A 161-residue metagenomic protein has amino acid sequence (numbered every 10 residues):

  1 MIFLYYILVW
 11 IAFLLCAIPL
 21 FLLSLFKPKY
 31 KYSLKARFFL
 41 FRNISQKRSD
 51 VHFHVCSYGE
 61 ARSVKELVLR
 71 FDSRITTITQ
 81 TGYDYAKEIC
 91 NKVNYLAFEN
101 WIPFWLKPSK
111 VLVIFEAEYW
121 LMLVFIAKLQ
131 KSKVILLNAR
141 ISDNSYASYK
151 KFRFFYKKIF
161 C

Functional and structural regions predicted by a protein language model:
M1-K35: A transmembrane-helix-recognition feature enriched in membrane-embedded lipid enzymes and envelope glyco-/phospholipid
L25, Y32-F41, K47-C161: Active-site and donor-binding regions of nucleotide-sugar-utilizing enzymes
